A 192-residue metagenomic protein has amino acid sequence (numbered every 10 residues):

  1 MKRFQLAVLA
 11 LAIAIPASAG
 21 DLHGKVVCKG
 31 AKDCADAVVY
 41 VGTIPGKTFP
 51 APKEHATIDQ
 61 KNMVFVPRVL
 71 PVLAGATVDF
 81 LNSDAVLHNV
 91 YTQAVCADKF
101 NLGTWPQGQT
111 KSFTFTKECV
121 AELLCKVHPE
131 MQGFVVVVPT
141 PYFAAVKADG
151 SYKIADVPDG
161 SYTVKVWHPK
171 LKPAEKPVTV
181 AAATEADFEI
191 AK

Functional and structural regions predicted by a protein language model:
M1-V8: Bacterial N-terminal signal peptides that target proteins for export
A10-S18: Hydrophobic h-region of N-terminal signal peptides that target proteins for export in Gram-negative bacteria
A19-K192: Extracytoplasmic copper-binding redox domains, predominantly the cupredoxin/blue-copper superfamily
